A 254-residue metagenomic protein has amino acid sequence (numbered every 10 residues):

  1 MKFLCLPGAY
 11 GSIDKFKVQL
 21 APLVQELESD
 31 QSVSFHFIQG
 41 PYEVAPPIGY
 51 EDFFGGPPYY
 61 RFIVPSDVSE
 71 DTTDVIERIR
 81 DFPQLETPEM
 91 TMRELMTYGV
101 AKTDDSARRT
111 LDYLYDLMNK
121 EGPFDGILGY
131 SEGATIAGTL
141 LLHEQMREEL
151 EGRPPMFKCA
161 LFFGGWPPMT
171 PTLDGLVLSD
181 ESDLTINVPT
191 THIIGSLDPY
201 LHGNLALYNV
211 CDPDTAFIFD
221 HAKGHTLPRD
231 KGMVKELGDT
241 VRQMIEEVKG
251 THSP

Functional and structural regions predicted by a protein language model:
M1-P123: Serine-hydrolase catalytic machinery in alpha/beta-hydrolase-like enzymes
V18-A21, D174-V177, Y200-N209: Short alpha-helix in the alpha/beta-hydrolase fold that links the catalytic acid
G126, E149-W166: A conserved short beta-strand
L128-A137: Gly/Ala-rich beta-loop-alpha elbow adjacent to hydrolase catalytic centers
P168-T170, G195-H202, G224-T226: Acidic catalytic loop of the alpha/beta-hydrolase fold
T185-I186, T191-I194: Short beta-strand/loop motif that positions the catalytic acidic residue of the alpha/beta-hydrolase fold
C211-P228: Catalytic histidine neighborhood in serine/cysteine hydrolases with alpha/beta-hydrolase-type architecture
R229-Q243: Post-His helix in hydrolase/transferase enzymes
